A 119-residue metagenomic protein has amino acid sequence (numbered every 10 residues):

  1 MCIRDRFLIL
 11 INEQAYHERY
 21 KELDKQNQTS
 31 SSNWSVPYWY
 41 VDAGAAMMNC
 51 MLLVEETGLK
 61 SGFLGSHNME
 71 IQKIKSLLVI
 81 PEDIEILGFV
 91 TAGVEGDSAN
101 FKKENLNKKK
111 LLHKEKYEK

Functional and structural regions predicted by a protein language model:
R4-A43: Glycine/small-residue-rich phosphate/adenosyl-binding loop
E13-Q14, H67-I71, G96: Acidic, glycine-rich active-site loops and adjacent beta-strand->loop/helix elements that engage anionic groups
P37-Y38, T57-Q72: GST superfamily/GST-like fold recognition
A46-M48: Alpha-helical transmembrane segments of helical membrane proteins, especially in multi-pass transport, channel
M51-V54: Hydrophobic pocket-lining residues that define ligand/cofactor binding sites across diverse proteins
K75-E82, N100-E104: Short proline/glycine-enriched turn/loop segments at secondary-structure junctions
L87-K119: C-terminal helix-cap and adjacent tail motif
